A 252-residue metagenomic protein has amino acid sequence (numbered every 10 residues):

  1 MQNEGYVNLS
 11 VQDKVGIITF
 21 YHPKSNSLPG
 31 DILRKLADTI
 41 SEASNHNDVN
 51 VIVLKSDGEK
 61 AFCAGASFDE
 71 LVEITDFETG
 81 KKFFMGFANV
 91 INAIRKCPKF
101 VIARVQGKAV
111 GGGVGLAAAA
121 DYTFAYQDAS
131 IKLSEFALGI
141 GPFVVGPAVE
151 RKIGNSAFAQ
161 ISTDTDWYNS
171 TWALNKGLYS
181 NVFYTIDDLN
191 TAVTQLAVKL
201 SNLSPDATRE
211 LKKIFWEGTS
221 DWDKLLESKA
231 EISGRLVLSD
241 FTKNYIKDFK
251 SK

Functional and structural regions predicted by a protein language model:
M1-D13, H46, E59, T165-T171 (+3 more regions): C-terminal alpha-helix plus adjacent terminal tail
M1-K55, N92: Conserved CoA-thioester-binding segment of acyl-CoA-metabolizing enzymes
N8, K35, S56-N89: Glycine- (often His-adjacent) and acidic-residue-rich active-site loop that binds/positions the CoA thioester
I18, L36, L54, S67 (+5 more regions): Terminal peptide-recognition signature
L33, F68, F87, G146 (+4 more regions): A general structural signal for well-ordered alpha-helical segments in protein cores
T39, G86-P98: Catalytic-core regions built around general acid/base machinery
A64, E73, T163, N175 (+1 more regions): Phosphate-coordinating loops and pocket residues in cytosolic domains that bind phosphorylated ligands
A93-S204: Crotonase-fold acyl-CoA enzyme core
